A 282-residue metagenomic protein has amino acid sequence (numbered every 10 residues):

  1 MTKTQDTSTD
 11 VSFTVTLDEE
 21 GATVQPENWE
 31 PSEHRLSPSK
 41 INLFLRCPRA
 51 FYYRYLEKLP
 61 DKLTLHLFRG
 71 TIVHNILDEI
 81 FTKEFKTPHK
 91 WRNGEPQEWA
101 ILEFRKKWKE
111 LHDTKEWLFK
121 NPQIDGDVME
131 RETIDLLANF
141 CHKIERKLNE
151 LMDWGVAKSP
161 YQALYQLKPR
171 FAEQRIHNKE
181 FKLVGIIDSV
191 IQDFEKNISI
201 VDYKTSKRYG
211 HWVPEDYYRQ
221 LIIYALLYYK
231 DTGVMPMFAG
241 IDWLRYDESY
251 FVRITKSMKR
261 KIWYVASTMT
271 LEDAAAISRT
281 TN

Functional and structural regions predicted by a protein language model:
M1-W99: Charged, glycine-rich intrinsically disordered N-terminal tails and low-complexity linkers that flank
Q5, V213-P214, Y228-N282: Metal-dependent nuclease catalytic regions and adjoining charged, substrate-binding loops involved in nucleic-acid end
E57, Y203-K207, W243-R245, K256: A short beta-strand motif that forms part of the nucleic acid-binding face of small beta-barrel RNA-binding folds
D61-T64, R208-V213, Y250-F251: A generic structural signal for short coil/turn motifs at secondary-structure boundaries
L65, R69, V73, M129 (+2 more regions): Hydrophobic (often cysteine-bearing) scaffold residues that line and stabilize catalytic clefts of nucleotide/cofactor
I76-R170: A non-catalytic, helix-rich entry segment at domain boundaries
E79-K83, L226-D231: Active-site catalytic microenvironments for nucleophilic, acid-base chemistry
Q162-L221, L226: Non-catalytic protein-protein interaction segments used by genome-maintenance enzymes to assemble and couple activities
